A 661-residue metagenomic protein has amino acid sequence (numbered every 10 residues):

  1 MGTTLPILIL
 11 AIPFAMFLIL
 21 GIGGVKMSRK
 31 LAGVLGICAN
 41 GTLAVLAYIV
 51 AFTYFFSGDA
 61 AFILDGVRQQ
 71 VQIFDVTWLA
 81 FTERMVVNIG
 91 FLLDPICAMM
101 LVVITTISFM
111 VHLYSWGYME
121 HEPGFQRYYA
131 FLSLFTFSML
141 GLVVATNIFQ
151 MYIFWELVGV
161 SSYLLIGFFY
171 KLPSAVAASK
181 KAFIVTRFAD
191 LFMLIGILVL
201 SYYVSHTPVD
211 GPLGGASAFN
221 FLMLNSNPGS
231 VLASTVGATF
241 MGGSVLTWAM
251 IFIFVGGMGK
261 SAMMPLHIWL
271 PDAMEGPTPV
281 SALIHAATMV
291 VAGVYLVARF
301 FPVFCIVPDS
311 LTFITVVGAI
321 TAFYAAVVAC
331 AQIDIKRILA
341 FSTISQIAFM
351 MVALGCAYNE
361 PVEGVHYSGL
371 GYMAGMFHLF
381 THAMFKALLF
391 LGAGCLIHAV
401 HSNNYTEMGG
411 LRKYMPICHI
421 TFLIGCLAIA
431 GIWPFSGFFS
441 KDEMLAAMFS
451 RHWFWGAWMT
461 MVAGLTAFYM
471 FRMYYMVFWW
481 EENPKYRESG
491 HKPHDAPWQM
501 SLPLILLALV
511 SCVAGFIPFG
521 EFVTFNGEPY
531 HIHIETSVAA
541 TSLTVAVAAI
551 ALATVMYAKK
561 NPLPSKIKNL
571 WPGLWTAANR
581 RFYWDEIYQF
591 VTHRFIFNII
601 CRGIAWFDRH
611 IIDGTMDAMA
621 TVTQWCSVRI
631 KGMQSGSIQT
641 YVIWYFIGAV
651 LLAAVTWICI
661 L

Functional and structural regions predicted by a protein language model:
M1-E521, I532-L563, N579-E586, F597 (+2 more regions): ...captures the hydrophobic TM-helix bundle architecture rather than a specific catalytic motif, and can also fire on
T524-F525: ABC ATP-binding cassette signature C-motif
P529: A contiguous binding-surface segment within folded domains or other stable secondary-structure elements
K566-L570: Contiguous transmembrane helix-bundle modules in multi-pass membrane proteins
W575-A618: Membrane-proximal soluble regions of multi-pass membrane proteins
